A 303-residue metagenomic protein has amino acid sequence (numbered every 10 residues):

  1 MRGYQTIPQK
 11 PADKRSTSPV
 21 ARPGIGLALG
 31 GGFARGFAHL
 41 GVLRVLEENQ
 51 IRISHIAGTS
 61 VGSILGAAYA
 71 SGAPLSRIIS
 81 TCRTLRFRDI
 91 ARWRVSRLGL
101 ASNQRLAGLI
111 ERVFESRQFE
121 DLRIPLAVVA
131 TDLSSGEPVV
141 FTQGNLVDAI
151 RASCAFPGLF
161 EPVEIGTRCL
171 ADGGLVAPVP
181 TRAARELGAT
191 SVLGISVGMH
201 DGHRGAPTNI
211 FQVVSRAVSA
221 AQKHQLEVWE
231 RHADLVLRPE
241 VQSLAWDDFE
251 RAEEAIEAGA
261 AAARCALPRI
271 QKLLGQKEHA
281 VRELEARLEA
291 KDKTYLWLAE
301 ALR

Functional and structural regions predicted by a protein language model:
M1-T59, A67-R303: Patatin-like phospholipase
